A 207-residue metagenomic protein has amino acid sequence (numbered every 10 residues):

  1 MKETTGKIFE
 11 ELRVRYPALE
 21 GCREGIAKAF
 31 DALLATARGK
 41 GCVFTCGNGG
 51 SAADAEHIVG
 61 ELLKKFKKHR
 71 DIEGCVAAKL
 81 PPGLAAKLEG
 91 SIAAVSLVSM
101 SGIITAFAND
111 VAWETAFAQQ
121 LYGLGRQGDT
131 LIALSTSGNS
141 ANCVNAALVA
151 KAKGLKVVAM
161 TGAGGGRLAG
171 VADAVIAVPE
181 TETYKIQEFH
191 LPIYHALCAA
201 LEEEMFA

Functional and structural regions predicted by a protein language model:
M1-G21: Generic N-terminal amphipathic, Lys/Arg-enriched alpha-helix
I8, R15, A29-A32, I58 (+2 more regions): A ubiquitous structural signal for well-ordered alpha-helices
R15, G39-K40, V171: Structured helix-beta-strand junction loops
E20-G39: A short, well-structured juxtamembrane/interface segment
C22-I26, S51, K151: Residue-level recognition of alpha-helical structural elements
C42-V59, S135: Glycine/serine-rich anion-binding loops at beta->alpha junctions that coordinate negatively charged ligand groups
E56-A207: Glycine-rich phosphate-binding loops that contact phosphosugars or nucleotide phosphates
